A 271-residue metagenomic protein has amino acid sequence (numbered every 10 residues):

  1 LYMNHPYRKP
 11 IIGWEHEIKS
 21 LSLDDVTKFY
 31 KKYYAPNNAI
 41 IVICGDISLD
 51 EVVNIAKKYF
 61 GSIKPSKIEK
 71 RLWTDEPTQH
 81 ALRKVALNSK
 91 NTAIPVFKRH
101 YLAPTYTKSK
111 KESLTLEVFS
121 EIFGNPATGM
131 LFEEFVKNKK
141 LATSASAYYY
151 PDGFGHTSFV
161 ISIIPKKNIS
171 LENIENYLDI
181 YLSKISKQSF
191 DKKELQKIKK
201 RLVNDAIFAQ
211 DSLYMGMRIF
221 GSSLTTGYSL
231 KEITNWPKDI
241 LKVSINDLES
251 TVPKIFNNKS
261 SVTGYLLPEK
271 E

Functional and structural regions predicted by a protein language model:
L1-A35, A56, A147-F154, I207-K238: Scaffold signal of the M16-like zinc-metallopeptidase fold and its non-catalytic homologs
M3, I11, P36, I40-Y106 (+2 more regions): An aromatic/glycine/proline-enriched structural segment found at the starts of mature extracellular/organellar domains
I11-E17, N38-G45, P104-S109, V118-E121 (+4 more regions): Second-shell loop/turn segments in exported
L21, P36-N38, I68, H80-L82 (+9 more regions): Extracytoplasmic
V26-F29, I41-C44, R99, E117-F119 (+6 more regions): Buried hydrophobic packing residues in well-ordered domains
D75-I94, E133-S144, Q188-K238: Short acidic/His-enriched helical or mixed secondary-structure segments at domain edges of catalytic enzymes and some
K98-L102, F123-P165: A structural supersecondary motif
P126-A127, Y150-A209: M16/insulysin-pitrilysin zinc metalloprotease superfamily fold
